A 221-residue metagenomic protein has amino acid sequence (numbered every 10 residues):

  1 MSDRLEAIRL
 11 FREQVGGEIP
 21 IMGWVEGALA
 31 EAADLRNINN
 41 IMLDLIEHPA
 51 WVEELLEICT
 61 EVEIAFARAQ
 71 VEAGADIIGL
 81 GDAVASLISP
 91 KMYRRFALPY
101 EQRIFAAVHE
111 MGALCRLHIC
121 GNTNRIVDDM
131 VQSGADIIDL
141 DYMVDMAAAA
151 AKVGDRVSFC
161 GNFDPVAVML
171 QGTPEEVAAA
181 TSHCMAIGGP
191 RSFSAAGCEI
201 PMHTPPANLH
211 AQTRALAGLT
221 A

Functional and structural regions predicted by a protein language model:
M1-A221: Active-site loop segments of alpha/beta catalytic cores
